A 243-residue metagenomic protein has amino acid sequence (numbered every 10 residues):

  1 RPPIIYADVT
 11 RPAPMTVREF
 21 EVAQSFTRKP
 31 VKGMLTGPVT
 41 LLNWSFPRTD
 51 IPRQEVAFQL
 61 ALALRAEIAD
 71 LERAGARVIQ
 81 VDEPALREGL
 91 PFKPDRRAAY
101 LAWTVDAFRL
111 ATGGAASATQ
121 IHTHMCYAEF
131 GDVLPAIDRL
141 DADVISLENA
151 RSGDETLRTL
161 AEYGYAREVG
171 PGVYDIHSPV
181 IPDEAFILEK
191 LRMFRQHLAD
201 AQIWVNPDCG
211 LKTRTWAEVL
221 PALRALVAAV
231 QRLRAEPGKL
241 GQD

Functional and structural regions predicted by a protein language model:
R1-D243: Domain-level signal for soluble alpha/beta catalytic cores
